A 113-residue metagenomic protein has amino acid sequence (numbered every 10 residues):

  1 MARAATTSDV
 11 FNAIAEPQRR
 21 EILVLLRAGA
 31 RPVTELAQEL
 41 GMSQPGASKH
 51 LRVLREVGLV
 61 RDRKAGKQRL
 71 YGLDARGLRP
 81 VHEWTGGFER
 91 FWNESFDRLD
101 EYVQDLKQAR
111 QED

Functional and structural regions predicted by a protein language model:
M1-T6, L25-E39, Q44, E56-R61 (+1 more regions): C-terminal regulatory/oligomerization modules of transcriptional regulators
D9: Interfacial catalytic loop of ABC nucleotide-binding domains
A13-Q18: Short helix-coil-helix linker/hinge
R20-I22: Pre-recognition alpha-helix immediately N-terminal to the DNA-recognition helix within helix-turn-helix or winged-helix
L51-R52: Short, hydrophobic-biased segments on the C-terminal half of alpha helices that form "recognition helices"
K64-L70: Short, Lys/Arg-rich nucleic-acid/phosphate-binding segment
